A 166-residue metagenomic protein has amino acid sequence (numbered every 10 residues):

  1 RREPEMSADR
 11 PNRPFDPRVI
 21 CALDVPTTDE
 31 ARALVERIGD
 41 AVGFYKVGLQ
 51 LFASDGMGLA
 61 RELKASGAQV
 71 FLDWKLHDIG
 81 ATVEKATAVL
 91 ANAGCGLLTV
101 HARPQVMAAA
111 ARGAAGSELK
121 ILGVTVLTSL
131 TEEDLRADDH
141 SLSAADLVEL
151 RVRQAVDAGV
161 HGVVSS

Functional and structural regions predicted by a protein language model:
R1-E5: Short, Lys/Arg-enriched N-terminal segments with co-localized hydrophobic residues within the first ~10-30 amino acids
M6-L34: N-terminal amphipathic alpha-helix/helix-capping segment at the start of soluble metabolic enzymes
P14-D16, G39-D40, A65, G116-E118: Short, well-ordered coil/turn elements that cap or connect secondary structure elements
D16, D78, T82-S166: Conserved anion-binding
C21, Y45, K75, L98 (+1 more regions): Conserved, mostly hydrophobic/aromatic
L23-S66, V70, G80-V83, V160 (+1 more regions): Conserved alpha/beta-domain cores
V25, W74, H101: Conserved residues at beta->alpha junctions
G58-L72, R112-G123: Alpha-helix-loop-beta-strand connector modules within alpha/beta enzyme cores
